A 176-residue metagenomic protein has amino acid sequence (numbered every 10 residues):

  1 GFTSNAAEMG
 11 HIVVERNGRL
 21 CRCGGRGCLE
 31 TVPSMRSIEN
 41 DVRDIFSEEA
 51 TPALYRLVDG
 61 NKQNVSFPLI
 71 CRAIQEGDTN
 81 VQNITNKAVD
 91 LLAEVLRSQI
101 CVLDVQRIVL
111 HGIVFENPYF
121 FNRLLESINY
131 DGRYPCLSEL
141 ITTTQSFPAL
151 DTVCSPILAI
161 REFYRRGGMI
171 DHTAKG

Functional and structural regions predicted by a protein language model:
G1-P33: Glycine-rich phosphate-binding loop of actin/hexokinase-like ATP-binding domains
R16-N17, L29-G176: ATP-binding/phosphotransfer module of carbohydrate and carboxylate kinases, centering on a glycine-rich
